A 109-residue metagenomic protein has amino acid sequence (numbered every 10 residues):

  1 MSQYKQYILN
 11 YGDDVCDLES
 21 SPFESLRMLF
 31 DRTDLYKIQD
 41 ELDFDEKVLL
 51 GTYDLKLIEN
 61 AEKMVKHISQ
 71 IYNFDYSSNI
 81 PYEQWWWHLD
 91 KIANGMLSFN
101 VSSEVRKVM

Functional and structural regions predicted by a protein language model:
M1-F30: Short terminal alpha-helical segments
K5, G12-V15, E62-V65, S98 (+1 more regions): Low-complexity, intrinsically disordered short peptide segments enriched in small/polar/basic residues
E19, E24-K37, F99-E104: Long, contiguous secondary-structure blocks with strong helical propensity
R27-L89: Acidic, low-complexity, intrinsically disordered interaction modules
P81-M109: Short, functional C-terminal segments
